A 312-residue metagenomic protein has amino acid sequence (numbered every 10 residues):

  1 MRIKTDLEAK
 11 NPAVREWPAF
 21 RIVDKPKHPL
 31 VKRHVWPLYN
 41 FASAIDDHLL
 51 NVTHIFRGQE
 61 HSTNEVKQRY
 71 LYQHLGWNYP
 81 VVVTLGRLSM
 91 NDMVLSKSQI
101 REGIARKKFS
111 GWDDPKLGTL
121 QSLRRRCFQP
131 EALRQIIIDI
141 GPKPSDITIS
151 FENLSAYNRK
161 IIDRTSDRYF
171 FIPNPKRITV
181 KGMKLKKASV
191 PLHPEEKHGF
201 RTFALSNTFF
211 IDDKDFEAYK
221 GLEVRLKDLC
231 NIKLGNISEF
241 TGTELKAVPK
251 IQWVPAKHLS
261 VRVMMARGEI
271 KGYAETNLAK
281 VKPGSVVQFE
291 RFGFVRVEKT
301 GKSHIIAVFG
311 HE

Functional and structural regions predicted by a protein language model:
M1-R101, K108-G111, T119, L154 (+3 more regions): Active-site cores that bind ATP or allylic diphosphates and position pyrophosphate for catalysis
I3, L133, V297: A residue-level signal for conserved active-site and pocket-lining positions in enzyme catalytic cores
Y72, G103-I104, L123, I137: Hydrophobic alpha-helix position signal
S98-R101, I149, K181, H304-G310: Zn2+-dependent metallopeptidase catalytic domains
F109, P115, T119-T148: A conserved active-site cap/scaffold subdomain adjacent to cofactor or substrate pockets
S189-E312: Substrate-recognition/cap regions that form aromatic- and gly/pro-loop-enriched pockets for small-molecule ligands
